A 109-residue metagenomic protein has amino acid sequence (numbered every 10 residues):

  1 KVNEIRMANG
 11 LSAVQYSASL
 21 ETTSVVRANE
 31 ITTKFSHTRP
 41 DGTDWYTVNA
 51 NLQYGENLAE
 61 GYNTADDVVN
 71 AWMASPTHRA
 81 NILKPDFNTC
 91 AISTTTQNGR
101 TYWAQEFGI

Functional and structural regions predicted by a protein language model:
K1-T32: A short alpha-helix/helix-coil micro-patch that ends at or immediately precedes a cysteine
R6-A8, S12, A50, A74 (+1 more regions): Short, functionally important structural connectors and interaction interfaces within domains
N9, P40, Q53, T77 (+1 more regions): Residue-level signal for pocket-adjacent positions within structured domains
A13-V14, R39, F87: Secondary-structure boundary/capping signal
V14, A18, E56, A80-N81 (+1 more regions): Flexible, active-site-adjacent loop/turn segments at secondary-structure boundaries
T22-D66, I82: Short, surface-exposed glycine/acidic/tryptophan-bearing loops
E60-I109: Disulfide-stabilized extracellular recognition modules
